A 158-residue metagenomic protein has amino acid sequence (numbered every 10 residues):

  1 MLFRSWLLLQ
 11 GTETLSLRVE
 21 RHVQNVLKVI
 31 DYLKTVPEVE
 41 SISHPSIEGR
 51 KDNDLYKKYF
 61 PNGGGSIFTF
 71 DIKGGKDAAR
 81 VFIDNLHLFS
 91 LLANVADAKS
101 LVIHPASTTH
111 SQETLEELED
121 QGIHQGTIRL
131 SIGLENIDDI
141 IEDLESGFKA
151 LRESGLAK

Functional and structural regions predicted by a protein language model:
S5-E20: Amphipathic alpha-helix from the class-I
T12, S16, V26, I30-P37 (+5 more regions): Structural signal for hydrophobic packing residues in well-ordered secondary-structure cores of soluble enzyme domains
T14, G74, L134-N136: A generic structural motif
L27-A98, E113-E119: Conserved small-domain helix->loop->beta segment predominantly found in fold-type I
S100-K158: PLP-dependent enzyme catalytic core of the Aspartate aminotransferase-like
